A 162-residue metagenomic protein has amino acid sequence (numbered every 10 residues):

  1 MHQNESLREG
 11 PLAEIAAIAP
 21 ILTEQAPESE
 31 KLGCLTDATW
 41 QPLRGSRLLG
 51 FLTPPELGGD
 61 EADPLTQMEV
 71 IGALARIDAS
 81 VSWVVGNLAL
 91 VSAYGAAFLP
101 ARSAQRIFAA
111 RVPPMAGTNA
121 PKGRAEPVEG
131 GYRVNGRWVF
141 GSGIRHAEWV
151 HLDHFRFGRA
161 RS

Functional and structural regions predicted by a protein language model:
M1-A17: Basic/polar N-terminal segments that are highly enriched at the extreme N-terminus, encompassing both cleavable
L12-I15, A19, W40, I71: A generic alpha-helix structural signal
I18-P27: N-terminal capping segment at the start of a domain
P27-S29, W40: N-terminal structural module
S29-E30, E61: Residue-level marker of alpha-helix boundaries and capping positions
C34: Glycine-rich loop/turn
D37-G45, G50-E148, G158-R161: Glycine-rich flavin
D153-F157: A generic structural motif
